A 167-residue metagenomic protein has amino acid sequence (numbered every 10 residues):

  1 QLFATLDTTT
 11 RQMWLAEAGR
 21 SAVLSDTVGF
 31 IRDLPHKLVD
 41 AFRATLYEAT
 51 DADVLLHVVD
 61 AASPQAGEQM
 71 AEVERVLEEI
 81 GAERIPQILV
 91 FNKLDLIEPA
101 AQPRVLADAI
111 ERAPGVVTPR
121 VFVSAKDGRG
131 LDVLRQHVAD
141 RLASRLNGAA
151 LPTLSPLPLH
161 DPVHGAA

Functional and structural regions predicted by a protein language model:
Q1-T9, A16-A44, A61-P64: Switch II (G3) loop of P-loop NTPases
A4, A18, P64-A167: C-terminal-of-GTPase-core extension/linker across diverse P-loop GTPases
L15-S21, D51, E83: Short flexible coil/turn linkers enriched for glycine and charged/polar residues that connect secondary-structure
L24, V58, V90-K93: Generic enzyme active-site microenvironment
S25, D51-L55, P114-T118: Short acidic (Asp/Glu) and glycine-rich catalytic loops that position anionic groups and cofactors
K37-S63, R75-A82, S124: Inter-motif core of Ras-like GTPase G domains
